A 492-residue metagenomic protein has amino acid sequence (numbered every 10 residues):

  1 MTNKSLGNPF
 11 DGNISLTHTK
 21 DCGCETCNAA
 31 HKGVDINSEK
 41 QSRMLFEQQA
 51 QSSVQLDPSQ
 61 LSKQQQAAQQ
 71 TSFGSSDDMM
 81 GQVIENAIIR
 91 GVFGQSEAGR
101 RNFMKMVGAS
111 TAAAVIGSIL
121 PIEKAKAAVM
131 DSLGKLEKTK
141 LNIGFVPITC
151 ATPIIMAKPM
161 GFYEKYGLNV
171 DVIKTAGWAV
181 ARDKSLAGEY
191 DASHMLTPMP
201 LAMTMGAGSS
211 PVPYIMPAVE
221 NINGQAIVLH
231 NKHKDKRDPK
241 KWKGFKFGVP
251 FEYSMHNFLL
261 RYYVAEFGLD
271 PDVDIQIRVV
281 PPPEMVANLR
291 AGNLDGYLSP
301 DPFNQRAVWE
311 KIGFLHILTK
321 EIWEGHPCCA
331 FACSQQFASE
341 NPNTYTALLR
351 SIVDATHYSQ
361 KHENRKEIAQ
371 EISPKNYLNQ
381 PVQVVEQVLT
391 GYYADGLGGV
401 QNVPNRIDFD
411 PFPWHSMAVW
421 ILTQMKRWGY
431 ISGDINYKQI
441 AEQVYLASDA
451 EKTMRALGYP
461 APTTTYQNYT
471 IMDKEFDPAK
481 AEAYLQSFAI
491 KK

Functional and structural regions predicted by a protein language model:
M1-A98, I122-K126: N-terminal secretory signal peptides
I88-A114: N-terminal secretory signal peptides and thylakoid transit peptides that target proteins across membranes
A127-D272, Q276-V279, N288-Q305, I312-G325 (+2 more regions): Short, glycine-/small- and polar/acidic-enriched structural segments that line small-molecule recognition paths
C150, A181, D238, H256 (+7 more regions): Stable alpha-helical elements in mature extracytoplasmic
A157-M160, K184, Y263-F267, N288 (+5 more regions): Structured segments of extracytoplasmic/periplasmic soluble domains in secreted or envelope-associated proteins
I227-V228, A330-C333, F337-A338: Short glycine- and hydrophobic/aromatic-rich loop-to-beta-strand nucleating segment in the catalytic cores
E340-L446: Secondary-structure end/capping motifs
L422-K492: Conserved C-terminal helix/tail region of periplasmic/extracytoplasmic solute-binding proteins
